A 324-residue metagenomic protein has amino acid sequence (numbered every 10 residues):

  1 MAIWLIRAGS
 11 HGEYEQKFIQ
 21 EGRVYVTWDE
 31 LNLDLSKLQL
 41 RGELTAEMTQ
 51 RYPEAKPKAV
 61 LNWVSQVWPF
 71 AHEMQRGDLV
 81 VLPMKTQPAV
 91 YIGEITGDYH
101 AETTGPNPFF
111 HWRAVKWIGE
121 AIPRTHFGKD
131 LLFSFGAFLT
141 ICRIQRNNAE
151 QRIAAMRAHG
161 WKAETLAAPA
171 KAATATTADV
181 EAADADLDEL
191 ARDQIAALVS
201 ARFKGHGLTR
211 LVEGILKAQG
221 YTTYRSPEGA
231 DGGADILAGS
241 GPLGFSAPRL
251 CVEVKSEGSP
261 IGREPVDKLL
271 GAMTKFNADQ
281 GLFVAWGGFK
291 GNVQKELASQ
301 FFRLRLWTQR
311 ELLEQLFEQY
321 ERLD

Functional and structural regions predicted by a protein language model:
A2-Q75, I92, G97-D324: Mixed-charge (Asp/Glu-Lys/Arg
A89: Conserved tryptophan-centered aromatic signature that marks the ligand-binding surface of SH3 and related Trp-rich
